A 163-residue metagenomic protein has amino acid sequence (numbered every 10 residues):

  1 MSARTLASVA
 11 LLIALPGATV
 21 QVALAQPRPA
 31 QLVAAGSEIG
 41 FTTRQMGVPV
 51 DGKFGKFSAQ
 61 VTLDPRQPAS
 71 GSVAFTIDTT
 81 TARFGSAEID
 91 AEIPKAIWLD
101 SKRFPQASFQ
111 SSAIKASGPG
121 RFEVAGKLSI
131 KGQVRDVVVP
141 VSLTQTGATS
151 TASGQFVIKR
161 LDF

Functional and structural regions predicted by a protein language model:
M1-T5: Positively charged n-region of N-terminal signal peptides that target proteins for export
S8-T19: Bacterial N-terminal signal peptides
V22-F163: Low-complexity, acidic/polar, glycine-enriched regions of mature
